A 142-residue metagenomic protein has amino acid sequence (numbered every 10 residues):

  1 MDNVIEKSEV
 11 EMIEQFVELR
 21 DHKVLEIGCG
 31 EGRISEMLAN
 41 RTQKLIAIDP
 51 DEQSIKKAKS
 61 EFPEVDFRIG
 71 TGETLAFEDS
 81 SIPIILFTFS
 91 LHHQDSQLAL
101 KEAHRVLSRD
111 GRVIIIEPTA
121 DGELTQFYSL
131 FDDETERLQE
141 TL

Functional and structural regions predicted by a protein language model:
N3-H22: Conserved alpha-helix/loop element of class I SAM-dependent methyltransferases that forms part of the SAM/SAH-binding
H22, Q43, P83: Conserved acidic residues
L25, G30-T74: Class I SAM-dependent methyltransferase SAM/SAH-binding core
L75-D79: Short amphipathic alpha-helix with an adjacent loop that forms part of the alpha/beta core around
L86: A conserved beta-strand element that flanks and buttresses the S-adenosyl-L-methionine
F89-S90: Short catalytic micro-motifs in class I SAM-dependent methyltransferases
L98-R112: A short glycine-rich, Lys/Arg-flanked "PGG" loop and its adjoining helix->strand segment in the class I
R112-T141: Conserved class I S-adenosyl-L-methionine
